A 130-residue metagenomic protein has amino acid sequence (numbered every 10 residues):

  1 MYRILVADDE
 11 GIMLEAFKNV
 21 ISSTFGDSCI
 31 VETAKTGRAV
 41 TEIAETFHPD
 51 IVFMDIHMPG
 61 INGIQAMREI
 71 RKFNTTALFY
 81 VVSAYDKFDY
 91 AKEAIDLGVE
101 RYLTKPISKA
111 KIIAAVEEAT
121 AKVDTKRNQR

Functional and structural regions predicted by a protein language model:
M1-Y2, R127: N-terminal intrinsically disordered/low-complexity leader segments
Y2, C29, A77: Switch/coupling loops of ABC transporter nucleotide-binding domains
Y2-M13, F17, T33, V52: Conserved acidic segment of CheY-like receiver
I12-G26, E42-I43: Amphipathic alpha1 helix at the N-terminus of the CheY-like receiver
F25-V31, F47: A generic structural motif
V31-R38: Conserved Asp/Asn-Gly motif in the active-site loop of CheY-like receiver
T41-R130: CheY-like receiver
